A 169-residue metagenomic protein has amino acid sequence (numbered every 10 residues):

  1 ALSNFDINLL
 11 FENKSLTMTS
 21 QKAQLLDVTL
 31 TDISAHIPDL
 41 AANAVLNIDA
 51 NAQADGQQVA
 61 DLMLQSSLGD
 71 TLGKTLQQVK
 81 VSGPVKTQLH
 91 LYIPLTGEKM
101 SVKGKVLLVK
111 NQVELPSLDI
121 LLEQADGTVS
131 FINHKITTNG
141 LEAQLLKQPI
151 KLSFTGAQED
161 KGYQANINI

Functional and structural regions predicted by a protein language model:
A1, L9, L40-S101, K105-E114 (+3 more regions): Extended amphipathic, helix-rich lipid-handling scaffolds
L2-L46, E123-N168: Strand-loop-strand
T31, E114-P116: Secretory-pathway/luminal and periplasmic proteins that interact with or process carbohydrate-rich
D119-I120: Outer-membrane beta-barrel translocator domains and adjoining extracellular loop/strand segments of Gram-negative
